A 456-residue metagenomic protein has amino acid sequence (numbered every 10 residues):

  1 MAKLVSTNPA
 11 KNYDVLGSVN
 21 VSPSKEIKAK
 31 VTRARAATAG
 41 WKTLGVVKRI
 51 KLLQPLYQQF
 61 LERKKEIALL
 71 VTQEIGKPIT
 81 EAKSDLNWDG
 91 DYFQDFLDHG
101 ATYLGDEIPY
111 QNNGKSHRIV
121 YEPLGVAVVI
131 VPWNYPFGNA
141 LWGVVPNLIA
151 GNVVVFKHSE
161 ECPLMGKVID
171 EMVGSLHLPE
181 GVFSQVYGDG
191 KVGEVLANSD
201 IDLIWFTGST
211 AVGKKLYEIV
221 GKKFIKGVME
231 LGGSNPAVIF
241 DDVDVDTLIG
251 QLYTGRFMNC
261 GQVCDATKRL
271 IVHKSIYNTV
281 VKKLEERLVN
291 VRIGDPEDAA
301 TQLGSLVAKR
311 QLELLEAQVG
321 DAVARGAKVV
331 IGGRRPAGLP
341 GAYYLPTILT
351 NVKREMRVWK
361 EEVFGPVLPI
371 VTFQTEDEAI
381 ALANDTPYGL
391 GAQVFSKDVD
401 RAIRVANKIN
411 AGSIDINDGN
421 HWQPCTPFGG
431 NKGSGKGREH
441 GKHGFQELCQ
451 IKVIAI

Functional and structural regions predicted by a protein language model:
M1-K115: N-terminal Rossmann-like NAD(P)+-binding subdomain of aldehyde/semialdehyde dehydrogenases
P9-A10, S24-I27, V46, K64 (+6 more regions): Residues at or immediately preceding the N-termini of alpha-helices
N12-S18, R292, R325, P336 (+1 more regions): Conserved C-terminal structural/oligomerization subdomain of aldehyde/semialdehyde dehydrogenase
N12-Y13, A34, R49, V71 (+10 more regions): Residue-level signal for inorganic ion chemistry
L16-S22, A36-T43, V129, A237-F240 (+5 more regions): Short, well-ordered beta-strand elements within core beta-sheets of diverse protein domains
T38, K42, Y57-K64, A68 (+18 more regions): Structural signal for hydrophobic packing residues in well-ordered secondary-structure cores of soluble enzyme domains
I108-T247, F373: Rossmann-like NAD(P) dinucleotide-binding subdomain of oxidoreductase/dehydrogenase enzymes
A211-K353, I416: ALDH superfamily catalytic-core signature
